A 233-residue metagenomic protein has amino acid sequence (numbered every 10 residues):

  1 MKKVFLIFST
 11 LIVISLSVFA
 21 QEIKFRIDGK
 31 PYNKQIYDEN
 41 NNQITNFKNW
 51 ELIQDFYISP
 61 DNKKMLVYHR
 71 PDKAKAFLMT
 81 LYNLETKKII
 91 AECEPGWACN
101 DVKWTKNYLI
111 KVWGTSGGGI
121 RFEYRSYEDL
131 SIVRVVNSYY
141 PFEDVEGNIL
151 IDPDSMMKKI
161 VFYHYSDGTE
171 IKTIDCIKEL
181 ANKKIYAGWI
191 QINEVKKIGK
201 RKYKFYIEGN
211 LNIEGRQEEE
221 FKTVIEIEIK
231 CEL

Functional and structural regions predicted by a protein language model:
V4-I14: Sec-dependent N-terminal signal peptides
L16-A20: Sec/Tat signal peptide C-region and signal peptidase I cleavage site
Q21-D61: N-terminal "mature head" segments of proteins
I23-F25, I190-L233: Hydrophilic extracytoplasmic domains
R26, V67-Y68, K111-V112, D152 (+1 more regions): Residue position within the beta-strands of beta-propeller blades
Y32-F47, F77-E92, G119-V136, I160-N182 (+1 more regions): Surface-exposed loop/turn elements that mediate protein-protein interactions on large endomembrane-trafficking
F56-K64, D101-L109, F142-I149, W189 (+1 more regions): Blade-terminus and WD-like Trp-Asp/Gly-His loop motifs, strongest in beta-propeller folds
P71-K75, T115-G119, M156-K158, N210-E214: Short glycine/acidic-enriched loop and turn motifs that connect beta-strands
